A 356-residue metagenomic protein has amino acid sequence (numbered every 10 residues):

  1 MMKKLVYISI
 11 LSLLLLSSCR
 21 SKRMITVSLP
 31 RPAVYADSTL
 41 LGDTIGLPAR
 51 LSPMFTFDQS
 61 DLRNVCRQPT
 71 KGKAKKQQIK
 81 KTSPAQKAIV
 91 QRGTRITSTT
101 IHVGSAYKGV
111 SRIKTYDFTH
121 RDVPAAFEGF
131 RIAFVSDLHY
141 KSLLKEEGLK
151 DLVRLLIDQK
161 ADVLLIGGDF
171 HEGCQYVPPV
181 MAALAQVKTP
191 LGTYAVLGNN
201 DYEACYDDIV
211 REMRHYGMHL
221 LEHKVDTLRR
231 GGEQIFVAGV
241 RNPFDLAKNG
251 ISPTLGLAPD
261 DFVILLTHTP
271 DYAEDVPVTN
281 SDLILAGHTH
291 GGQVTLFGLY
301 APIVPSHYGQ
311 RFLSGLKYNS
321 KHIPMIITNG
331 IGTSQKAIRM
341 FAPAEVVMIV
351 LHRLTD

Functional and structural regions predicted by a protein language model:
M1-L5: Positively charged n-region of N-terminal signal peptides that target proteins for export
I8-L14: Bacterial N-terminal signal peptides
S9, C19-R131: Acidic, histidine-bearing metal-coordination/catalytic regions of metal-dependent phosphoesterases
G93-T94, T100-S105, D117-T119, M181-L246 (+1 more regions): Extended active-site neighborhood of metal-dependent phosphoesterases/phosphodiesterases
G109-S111, V123-R211, Y216-H219: Membrane-embedded segments
S111, H120-A133, M218-H219, D226-G239 (+2 more regions): Beta-strand-turn-beta hairpins that frame and shape the catalytic cleft of phosphate-ester-processing enzymes
V135-S136, V163-D169, G192-N199, L221-K224 (+3 more regions): Active-site neighborhood of phospho(di)ester-bond hydrolases with catalytic His/Asp-centered motifs
A185, P270-V350, L354-D356: Conserved beta-sheet core of the metallophosphoesterase superfamily
